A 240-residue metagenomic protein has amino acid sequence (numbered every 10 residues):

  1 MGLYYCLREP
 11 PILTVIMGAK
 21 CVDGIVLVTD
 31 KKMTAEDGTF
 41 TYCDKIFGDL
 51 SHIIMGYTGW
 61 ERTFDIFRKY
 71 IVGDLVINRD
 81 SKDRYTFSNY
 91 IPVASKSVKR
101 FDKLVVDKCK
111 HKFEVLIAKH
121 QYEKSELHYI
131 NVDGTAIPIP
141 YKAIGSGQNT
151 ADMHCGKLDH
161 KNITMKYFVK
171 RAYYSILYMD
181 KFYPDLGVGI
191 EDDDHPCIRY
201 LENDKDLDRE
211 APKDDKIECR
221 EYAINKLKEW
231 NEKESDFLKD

Functional and structural regions predicted by a protein language model:
L3-H111, T135-K170, D180-D194, R199-D240: Conserved short S/T/G-enriched processing/targeting/catalytic segments and their helical context
V105-L127: Long, highly charged, low-complexity intrinsically disordered interaction regions that mediate electrostatic DNA/RNA
K119-G145: A mid-sequence, solvent-exposed acidic-amphipathic segment
